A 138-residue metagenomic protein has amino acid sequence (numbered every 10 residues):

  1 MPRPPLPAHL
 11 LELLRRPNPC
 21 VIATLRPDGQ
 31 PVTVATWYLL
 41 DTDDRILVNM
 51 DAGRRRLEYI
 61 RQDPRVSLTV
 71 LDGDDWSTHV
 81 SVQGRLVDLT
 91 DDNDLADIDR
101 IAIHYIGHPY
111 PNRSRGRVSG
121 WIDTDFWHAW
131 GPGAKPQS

Functional and structural regions predicted by a protein language model:
M1-P17: Extreme N-terminal tail/first-helix region
M1-P5, S77-S138: Charged, gly/pro-rich active-site loop segments
P17-A52, S67-V70, S81-V82: Short beta-strand segments
D28-Q30, G73-W76, S114: A short beta-turn/loop motif at secondary-structure boundaries
D63-P64: Ligand-binding loop in jelly-roll beta-barrel domains
